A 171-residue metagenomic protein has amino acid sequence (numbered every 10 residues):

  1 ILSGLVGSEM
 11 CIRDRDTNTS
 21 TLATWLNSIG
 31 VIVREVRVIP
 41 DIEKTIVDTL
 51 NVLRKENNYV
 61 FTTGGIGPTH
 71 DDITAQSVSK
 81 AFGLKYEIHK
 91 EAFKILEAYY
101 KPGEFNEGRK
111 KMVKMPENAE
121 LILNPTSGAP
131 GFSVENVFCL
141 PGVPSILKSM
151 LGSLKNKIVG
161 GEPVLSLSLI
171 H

Functional and structural regions predicted by a protein language model:
I1-G7, I12, H171: Single conserved hydrophobic/aromatic residue that forms the stacking wall/gate of nucleotide- or nucleobase-binding
G7, T19, A75: ATP/adenylate-binding site constellation spanning eukaryotic-like Ser/Thr protein kinases, ABC-transporter
S8-E9, G65-P68, P144-I146: Short glycine-rich anion-binding loops that position phosphate/pyrophosphate groups of nucleotides and phosphorylated
S8-E9, Y59-G64, F138-C139: Short glycine-rich or small-residue beta-strand-to-loop segments that form or flank ligand, phosphate, metal/Fe-S
D16-W25, L154: Short, solvent-exposed amphipathic alpha-helices that sit in or adjacent to ligand/effector-binding or catalytic
A23-I73, S79-K80: N-terminal small/polar loop signature for handling phosphorylated ligands or for N-terminal nucleophile
I73-G161: Proline/glycine-rich low-complexity loops and linkers
G161-I170: Short glycine-/aliphatic-rich beta-strand segments at the starts of folded cytosolic domains
